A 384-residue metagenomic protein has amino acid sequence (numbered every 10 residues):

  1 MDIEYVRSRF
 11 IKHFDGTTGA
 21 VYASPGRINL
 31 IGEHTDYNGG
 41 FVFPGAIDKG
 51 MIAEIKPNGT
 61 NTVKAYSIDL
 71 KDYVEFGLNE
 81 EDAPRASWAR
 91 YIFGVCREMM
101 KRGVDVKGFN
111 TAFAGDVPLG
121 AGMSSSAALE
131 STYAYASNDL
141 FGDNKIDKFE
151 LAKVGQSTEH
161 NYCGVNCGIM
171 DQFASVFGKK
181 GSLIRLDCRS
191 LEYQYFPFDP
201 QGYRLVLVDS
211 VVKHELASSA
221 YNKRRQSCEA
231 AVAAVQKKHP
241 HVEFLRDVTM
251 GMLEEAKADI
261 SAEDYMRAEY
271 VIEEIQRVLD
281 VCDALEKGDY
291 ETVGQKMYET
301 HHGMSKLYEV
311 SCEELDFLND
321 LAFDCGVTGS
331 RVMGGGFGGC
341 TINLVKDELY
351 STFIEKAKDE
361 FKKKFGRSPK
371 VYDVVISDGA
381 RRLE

Functional and structural regions predicted by a protein language model:
M1-R27, I52-R85, S182-G329, L344-E384: C-terminal nucleotide
M1-Y22, I28, G32, Y37 (+6 more regions): Gly/Ser-rich oxyanion-binding loop with an adjacent helix/lid that shapes the negatively charged ligand pocket
G39-A46, R224-R225: Short Gly/aromatic-enriched secondary-structure transition segments
P44-A46, E54-P57, R102-G103: Short, charge-rich binding segments
I47, C96, A134, E229-V232: Short, amphipathic alpha-helical segments that act as regulatory/interfacial helices in nucleotide-processing proteins
A128, C340-L344: FabD-like malonyl-/acyl-CoA
